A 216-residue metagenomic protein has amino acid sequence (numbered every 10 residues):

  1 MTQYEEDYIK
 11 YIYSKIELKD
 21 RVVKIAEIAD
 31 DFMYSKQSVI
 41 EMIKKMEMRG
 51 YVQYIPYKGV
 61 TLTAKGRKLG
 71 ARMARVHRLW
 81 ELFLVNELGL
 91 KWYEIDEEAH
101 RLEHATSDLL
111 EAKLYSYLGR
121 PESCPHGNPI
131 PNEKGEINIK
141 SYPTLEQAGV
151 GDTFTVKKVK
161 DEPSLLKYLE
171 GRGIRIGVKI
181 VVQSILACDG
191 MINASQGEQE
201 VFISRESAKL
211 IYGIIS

Functional and structural regions predicted by a protein language model:
Q3-Y34: N-terminal helix-turn-helix DNA-binding core of bacterial DNA-binding proteins
Q37, Y93: Key DNA-contact positions within bacterial/archaeal DNA-binding proteins
I43-K44: Short, hydrophobic-biased segments on the C-terminal half of alpha helices that form "recognition helices"
E47-I55: A short, conserved structural fragment
K58-H77: Basic, amphipathic "hinge/linker" alpha-helix immediately C-terminal to the N-terminal HTH DNA-binding motif
A71-W92: Short, amphipathic alpha-helical interaction segments positioned at domain boundaries
H104-L210: Mid-protein regulatory/catalytic core that forms ligand/cofactor-binding pockets and protein-protein interaction
